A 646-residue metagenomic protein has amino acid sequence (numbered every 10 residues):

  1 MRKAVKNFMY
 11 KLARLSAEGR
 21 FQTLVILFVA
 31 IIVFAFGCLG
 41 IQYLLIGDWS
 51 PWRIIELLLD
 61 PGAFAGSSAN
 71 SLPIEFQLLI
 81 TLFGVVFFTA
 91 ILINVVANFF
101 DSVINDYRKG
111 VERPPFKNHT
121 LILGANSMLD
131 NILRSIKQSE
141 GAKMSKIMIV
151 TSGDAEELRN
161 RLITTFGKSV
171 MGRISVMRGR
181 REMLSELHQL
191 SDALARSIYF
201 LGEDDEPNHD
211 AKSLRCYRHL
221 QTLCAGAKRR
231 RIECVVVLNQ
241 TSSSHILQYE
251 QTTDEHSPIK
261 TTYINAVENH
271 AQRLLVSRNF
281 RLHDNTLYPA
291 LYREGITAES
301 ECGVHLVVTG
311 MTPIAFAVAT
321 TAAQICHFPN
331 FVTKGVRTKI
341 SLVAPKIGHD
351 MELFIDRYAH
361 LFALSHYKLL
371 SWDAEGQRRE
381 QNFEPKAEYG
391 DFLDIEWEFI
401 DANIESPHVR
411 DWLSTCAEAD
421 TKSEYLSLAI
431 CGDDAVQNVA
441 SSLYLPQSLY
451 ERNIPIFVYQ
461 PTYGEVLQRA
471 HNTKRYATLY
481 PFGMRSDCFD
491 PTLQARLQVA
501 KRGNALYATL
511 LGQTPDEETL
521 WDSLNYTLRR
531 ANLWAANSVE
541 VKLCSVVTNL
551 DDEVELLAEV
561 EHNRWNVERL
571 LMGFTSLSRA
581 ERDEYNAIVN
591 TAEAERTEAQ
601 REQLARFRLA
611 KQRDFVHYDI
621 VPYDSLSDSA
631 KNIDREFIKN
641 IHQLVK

Functional and structural regions predicted by a protein language model:
M1-A35, G40-N586, P622-N632, I638: Cytosolic regulatory regions of ion transport systems
V96, E602, F607-L609, V616-K646: In a subset of proteins, long, contiguous C-terminal domains/tails are tracked
R378-E384, L577-Y618: Surface-exposed intrinsically disordered loops and tails
D552-L556, A592, Q600, K646: Preference for protein termini
